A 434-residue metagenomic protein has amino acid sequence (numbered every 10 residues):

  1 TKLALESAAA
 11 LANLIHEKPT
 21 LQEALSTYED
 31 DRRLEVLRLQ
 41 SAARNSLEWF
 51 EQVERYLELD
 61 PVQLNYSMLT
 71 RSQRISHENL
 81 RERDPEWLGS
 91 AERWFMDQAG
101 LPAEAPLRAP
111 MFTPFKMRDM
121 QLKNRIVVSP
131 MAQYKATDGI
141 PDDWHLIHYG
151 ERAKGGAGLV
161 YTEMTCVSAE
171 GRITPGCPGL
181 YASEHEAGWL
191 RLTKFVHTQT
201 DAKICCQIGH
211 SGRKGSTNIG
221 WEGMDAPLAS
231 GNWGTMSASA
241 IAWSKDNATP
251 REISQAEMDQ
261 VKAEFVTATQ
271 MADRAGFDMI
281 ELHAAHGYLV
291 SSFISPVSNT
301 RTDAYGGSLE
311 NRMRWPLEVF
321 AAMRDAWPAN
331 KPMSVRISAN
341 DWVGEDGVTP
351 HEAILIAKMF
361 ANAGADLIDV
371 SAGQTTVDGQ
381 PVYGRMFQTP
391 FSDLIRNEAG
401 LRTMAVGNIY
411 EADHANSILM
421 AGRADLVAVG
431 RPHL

Functional and structural regions predicted by a protein language model:
T1-R44: Conserved mid-domain beta->alpha element of the FAD-binding
K18-L21, R38, W49, Y56 (+2 more regions): Generic macromolecular interface patches on structured domains
T20, D60-N65, D84, D142 (+2 more regions): Helix N-terminus capping/helix-initiation residues
T27, E48, A304: Conserved beta-strand positions that form and line the central face of beta-propeller blades
R44-N45, E411: Sparse recognition of residues in long alpha-helices and their boundaries
L47-L69: C-terminal domain-closing interface element
Q63-L101: C-terminal auxiliary extensions adjacent to catalytic cores
W87-L434: Flavin-dependent oxidoreductase catalytic cores
